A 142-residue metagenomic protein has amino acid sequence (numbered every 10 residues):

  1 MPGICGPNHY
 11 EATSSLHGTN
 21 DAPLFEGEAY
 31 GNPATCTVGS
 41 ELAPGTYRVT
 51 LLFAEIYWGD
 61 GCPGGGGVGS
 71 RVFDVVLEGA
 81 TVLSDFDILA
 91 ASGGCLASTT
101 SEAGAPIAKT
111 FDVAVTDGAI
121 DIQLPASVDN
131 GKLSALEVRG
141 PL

Functional and structural regions predicted by a protein language model:
M1-L142: Compositionally biased, intrinsically disordered or flexible polar/acidic segments
